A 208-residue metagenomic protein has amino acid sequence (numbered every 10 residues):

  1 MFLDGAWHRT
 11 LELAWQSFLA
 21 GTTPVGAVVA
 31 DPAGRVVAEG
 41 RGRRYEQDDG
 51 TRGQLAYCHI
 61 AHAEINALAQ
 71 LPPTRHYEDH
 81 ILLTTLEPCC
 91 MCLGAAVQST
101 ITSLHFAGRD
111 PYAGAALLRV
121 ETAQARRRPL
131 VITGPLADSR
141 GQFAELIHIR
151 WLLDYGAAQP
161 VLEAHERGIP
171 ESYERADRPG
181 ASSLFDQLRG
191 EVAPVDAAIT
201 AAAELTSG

Functional and structural regions predicted by a protein language model:
M1-S17, S99-G208: Zinc-dependent deaminase
L19-T23: A short helix-loop-beta-strand connector motif used in the catalytic cores of GNAT acetyltransferases and, in some
V25-D31: Short beta-strand scaffold segments in enzyme catalytic cores
R35-Y45: Short beta->alpha transition motifs characteristic of CBS
A38, I60-P73: Glycine/small-residue-rich phosphate/adenosyl-binding loop
R43-A61: A short, polar/charged loop-to-alpha-helix boundary motif
H76-L86: Immediate flanking context of iron-sulfur cluster ligation sites
T84-T102: Local cysteine-cluster metal-coordination motifs and their immediate loop/turn environment, predominantly Fe-S cluster
